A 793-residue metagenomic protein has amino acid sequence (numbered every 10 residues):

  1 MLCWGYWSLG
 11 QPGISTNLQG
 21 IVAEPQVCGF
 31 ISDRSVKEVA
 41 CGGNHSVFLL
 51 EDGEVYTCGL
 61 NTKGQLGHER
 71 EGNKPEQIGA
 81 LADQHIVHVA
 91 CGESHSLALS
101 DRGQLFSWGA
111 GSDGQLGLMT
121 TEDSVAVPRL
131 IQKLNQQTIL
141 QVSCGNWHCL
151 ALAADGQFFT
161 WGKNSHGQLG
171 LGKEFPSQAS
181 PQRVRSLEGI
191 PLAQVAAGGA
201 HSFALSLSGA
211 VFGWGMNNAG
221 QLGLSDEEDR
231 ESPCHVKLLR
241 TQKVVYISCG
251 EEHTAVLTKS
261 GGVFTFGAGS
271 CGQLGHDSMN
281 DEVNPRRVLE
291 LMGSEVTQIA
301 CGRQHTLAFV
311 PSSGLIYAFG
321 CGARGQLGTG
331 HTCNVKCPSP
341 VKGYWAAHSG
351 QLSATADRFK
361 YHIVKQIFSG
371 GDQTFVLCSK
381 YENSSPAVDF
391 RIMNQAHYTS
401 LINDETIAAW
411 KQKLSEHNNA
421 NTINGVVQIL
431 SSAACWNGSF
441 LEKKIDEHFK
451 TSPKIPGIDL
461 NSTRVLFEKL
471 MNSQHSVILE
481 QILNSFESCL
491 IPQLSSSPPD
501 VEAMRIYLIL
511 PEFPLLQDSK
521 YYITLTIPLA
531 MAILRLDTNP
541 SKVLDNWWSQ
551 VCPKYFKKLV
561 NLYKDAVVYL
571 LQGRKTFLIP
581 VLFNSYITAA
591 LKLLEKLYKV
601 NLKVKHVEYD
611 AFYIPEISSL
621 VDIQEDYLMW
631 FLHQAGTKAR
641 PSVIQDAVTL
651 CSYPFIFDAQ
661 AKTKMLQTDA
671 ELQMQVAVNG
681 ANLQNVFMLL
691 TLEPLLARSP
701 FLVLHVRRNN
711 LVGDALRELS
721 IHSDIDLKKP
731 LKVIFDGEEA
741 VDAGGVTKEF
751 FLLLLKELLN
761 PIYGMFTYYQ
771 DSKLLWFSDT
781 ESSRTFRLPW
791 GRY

Functional and structural regions predicted by a protein language model:
L2-V22, L49, Y56, L60-K74 (+10 more regions): Short glycine/serine- and acidic-residue-enriched loop/turn motifs that recur at repeat junctions
C3, H45-F48, T57, H95-A98 (+10 more regions): Conserved core positions of repeat-based scaffolds
I21, S35, G42-G43, H85 (+16 more regions): Beta-rich catalytic cores
G29-I31, G79-L81, Q132-L134, F175 (+4 more regions): Surface loop/turn motifs at the tips and blade-to-blade linkers of beta-strand repeat domains
A40, F48, G79, A90 (+15 more regions): Conserved beta-strand position repeated across blades of beta-propeller domains
L315, C321, H331-T332, S339 (+2 more regions): Blade-level signature of beta-propeller repeat domains, shared across WD40, Kelch, NHL, RCC1 and BNR/Asp-box propellers
A387-L752, E757-Q770: Long, low-complexity, acidic Ser/Pro/Gly-rich intrinsically disordered regulatory segments
L774-R792: Alpha-helical catalytic/interaction cores of small GTPase-regulatory modules
